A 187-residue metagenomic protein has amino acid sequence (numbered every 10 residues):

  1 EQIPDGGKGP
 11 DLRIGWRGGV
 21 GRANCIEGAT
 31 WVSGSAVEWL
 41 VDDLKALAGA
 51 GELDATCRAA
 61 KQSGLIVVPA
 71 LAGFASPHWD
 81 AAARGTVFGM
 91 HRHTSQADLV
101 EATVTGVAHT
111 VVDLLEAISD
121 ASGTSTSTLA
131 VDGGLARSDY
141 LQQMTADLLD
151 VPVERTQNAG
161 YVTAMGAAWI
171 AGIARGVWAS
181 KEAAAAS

Functional and structural regions predicted by a protein language model:
E1-D132, R137-S187: Active-site core segments that coordinate phosphate-bearing ligands/cofactors across diverse enzyme families
